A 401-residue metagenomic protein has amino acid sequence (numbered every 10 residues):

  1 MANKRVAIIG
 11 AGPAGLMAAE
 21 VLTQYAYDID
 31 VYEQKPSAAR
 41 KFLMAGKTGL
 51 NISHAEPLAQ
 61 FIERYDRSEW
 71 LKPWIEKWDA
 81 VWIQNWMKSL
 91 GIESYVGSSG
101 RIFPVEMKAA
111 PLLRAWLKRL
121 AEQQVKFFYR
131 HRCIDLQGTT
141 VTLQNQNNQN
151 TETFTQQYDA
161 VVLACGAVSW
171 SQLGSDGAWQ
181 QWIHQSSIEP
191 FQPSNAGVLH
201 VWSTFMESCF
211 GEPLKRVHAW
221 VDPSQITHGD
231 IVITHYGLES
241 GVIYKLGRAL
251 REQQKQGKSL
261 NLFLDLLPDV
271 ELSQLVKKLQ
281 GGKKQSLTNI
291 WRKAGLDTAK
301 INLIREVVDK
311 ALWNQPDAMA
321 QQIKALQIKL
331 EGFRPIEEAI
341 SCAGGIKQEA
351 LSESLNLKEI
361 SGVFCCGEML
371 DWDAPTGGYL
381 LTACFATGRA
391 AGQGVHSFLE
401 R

Functional and structural regions predicted by a protein language model:
K4-V31, V395-H396: N-terminal Rossmann-like FAD-binding beta1-loop-alpha1 element of flavoenzymes
T23-K47: Glycine-rich FAD pyrophosphate-binding loop
Q24-Y25, S37, L58-Q60, E76 (+8 more regions): Residue-level recognition of phosphate/Mg2+-coordinating polar/acidic sites in nucleotide-handling active sites
L43-W74: N-terminal glycine-rich dinucleotide-binding loop that anchors FAD/FMN and/or NAD(P) in oxidoreductases
L71-D79, S98-K118, W170-S175, V201-T204 (+1 more regions): Short beta-strand to alpha-helix junction loop
Y129-T140: A conserved short coil-to-beta-strand element within the FAD-binding core of flavoproteins
A160-T204: Glycine-rich loop(s) and the adjacent beta-strand/alpha-helix scaffold that form part
S169-W182, D371-E400: A conserved FAD-binding loop/helix module that cradles the flavin
